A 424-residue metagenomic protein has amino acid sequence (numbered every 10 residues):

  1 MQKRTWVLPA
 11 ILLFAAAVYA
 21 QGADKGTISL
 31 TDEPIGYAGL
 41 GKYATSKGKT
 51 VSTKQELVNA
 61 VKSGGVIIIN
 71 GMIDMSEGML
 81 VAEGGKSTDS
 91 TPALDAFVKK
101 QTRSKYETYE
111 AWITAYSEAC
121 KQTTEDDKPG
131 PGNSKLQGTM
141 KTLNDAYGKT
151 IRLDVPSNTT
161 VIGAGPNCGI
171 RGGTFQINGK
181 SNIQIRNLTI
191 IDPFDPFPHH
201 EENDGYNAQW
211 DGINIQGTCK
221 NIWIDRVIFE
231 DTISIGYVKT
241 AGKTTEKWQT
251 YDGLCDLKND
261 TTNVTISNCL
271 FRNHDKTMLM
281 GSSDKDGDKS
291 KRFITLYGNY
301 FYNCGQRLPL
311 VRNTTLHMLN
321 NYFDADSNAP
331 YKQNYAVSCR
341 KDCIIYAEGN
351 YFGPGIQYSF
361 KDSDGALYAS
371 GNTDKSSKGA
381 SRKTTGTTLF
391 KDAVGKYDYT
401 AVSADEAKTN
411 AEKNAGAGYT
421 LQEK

Functional and structural regions predicted by a protein language model:
M1-L8: Bacterial N-terminal signal peptides that target proteins for export
I11-A20: Hydrophobic h-region of N-terminal signal peptides that target proteins for export in Gram-negative bacteria
Q21-G26: Cleaved targeting-peptide boundary
D32-I68, M75-A82, T91: Acidic Gly/Asp/Thr-rich repetitive segments characteristic of extracellular carbohydrate-active and adhesion proteins
N59-S63, E77-T160, G169-R186, D192-C219: Extracellular beta-strand-rich solenoid/capping regions of secreted or surface-exposed proteins that bind or remodel
M72-M75, P166-N167: Acidic glycine-/aspartate-rich tracts in secreted/extracellular proteins
S157-N167, S181-F194, H200, C219-I235 (+6 more regions): Right-handed parallel beta-helix
L310-K424: Extracellular beta-rich repeat passengers
